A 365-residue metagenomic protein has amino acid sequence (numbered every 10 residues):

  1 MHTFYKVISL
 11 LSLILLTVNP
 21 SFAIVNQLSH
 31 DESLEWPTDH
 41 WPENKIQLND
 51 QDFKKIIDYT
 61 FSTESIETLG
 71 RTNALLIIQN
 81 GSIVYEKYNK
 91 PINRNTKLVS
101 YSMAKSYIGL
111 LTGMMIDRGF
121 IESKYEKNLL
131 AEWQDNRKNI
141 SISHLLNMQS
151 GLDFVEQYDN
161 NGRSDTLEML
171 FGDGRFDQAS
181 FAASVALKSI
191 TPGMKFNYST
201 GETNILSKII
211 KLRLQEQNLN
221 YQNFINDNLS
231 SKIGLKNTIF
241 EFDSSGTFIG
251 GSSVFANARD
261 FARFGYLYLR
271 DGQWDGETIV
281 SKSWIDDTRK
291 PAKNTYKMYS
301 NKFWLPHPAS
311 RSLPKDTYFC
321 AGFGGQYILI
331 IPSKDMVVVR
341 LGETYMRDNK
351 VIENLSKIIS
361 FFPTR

Functional and structural regions predicted by a protein language model:
I8-T17: Bacterial N-terminal signal peptides
L16-N93, D117-I121, N147, A179 (+2 more regions): N-terminal leader/targeting segments and the immediately adjacent pre-domain N-terminus
A23, C320-R365: Structured C-terminal helix/loop/strand segments within mature extracytoplasmic catalytic/sensor domains
G81, L98-S123, L145, L206-I210 (+1 more regions): Active-site SXXK
V99, D117-Q157, S184-L187, Q215-S252: Active-site helix/loop module of the DD-peptidase/beta-lactamase fold, centered on the serine-lysine SxxK catalytic
E202-I210, S252-Q273, Q326-G342: Active-site-proximal alpha-helical segments within enzyme catalytic domains
F224-R289: Active-site-proximal binding-pocket segments
L235-T238, F242, R289-V337: Active-site Gly/Thr loop motif
